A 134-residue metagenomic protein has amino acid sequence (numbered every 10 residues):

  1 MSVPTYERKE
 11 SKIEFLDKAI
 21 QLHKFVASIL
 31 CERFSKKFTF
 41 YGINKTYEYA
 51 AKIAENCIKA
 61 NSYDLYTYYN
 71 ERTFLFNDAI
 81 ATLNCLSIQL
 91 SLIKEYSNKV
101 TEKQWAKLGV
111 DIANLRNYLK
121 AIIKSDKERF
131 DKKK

Functional and structural regions predicted by a protein language model:
M1-K134: Amphipathic alpha-helical assembly/interaction segments
